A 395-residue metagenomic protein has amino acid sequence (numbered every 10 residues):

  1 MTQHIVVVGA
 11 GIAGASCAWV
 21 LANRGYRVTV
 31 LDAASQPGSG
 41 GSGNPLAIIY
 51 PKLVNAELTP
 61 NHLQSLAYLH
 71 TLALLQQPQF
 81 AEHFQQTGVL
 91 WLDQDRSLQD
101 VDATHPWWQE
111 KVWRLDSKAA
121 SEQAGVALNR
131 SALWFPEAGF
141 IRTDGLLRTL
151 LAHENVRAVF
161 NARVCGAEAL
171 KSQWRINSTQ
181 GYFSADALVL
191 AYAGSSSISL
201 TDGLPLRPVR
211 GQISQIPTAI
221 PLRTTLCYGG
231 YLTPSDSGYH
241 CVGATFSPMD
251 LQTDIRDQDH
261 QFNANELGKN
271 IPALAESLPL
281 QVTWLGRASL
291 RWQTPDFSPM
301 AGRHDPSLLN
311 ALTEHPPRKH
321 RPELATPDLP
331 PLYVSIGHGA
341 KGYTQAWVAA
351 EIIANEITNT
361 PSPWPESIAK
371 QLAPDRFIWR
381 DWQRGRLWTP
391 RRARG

Functional and structural regions predicted by a protein language model:
V6, A13-R24, A33, G41-I48 (+3 more regions): Active-site substrate-recognition segment that forms the wall of the catalytic cavity or substrate channel
R24-Y26, H153: Conserved dinucleotide-binding and phosphotransfer motif residues
T29: Conserved beta-strand positions in the Rossmann-like core of class I SAM-dependent methyltransferases
L46-A124, N129: Dinucleotide-binding Rossmann-like beta1-alpha1 core, especially the glycine-rich loop that anchors the ADP
A56-A67, L92-L98, L133-T149, D254-D259 (+2 more regions): Short beta-strand to alpha-helix junction loop
L133-A187, A191-Y192, S196: Helical element adjacent to the flavin cofactor pocket in flavoenzyme catalytic cores
P279-G395: C-terminal catalytic lobe of FAD-dependent flavoproteins
